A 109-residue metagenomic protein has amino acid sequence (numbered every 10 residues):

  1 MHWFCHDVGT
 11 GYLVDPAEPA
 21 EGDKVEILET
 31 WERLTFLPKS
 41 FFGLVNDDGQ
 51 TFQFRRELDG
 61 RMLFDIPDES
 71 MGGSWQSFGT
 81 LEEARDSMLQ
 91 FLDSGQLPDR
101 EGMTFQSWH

Functional and structural regions predicted by a protein language model:
M1-G22, E26-H109: Acidic, proline/glycine-rich low-complexity IDRs
